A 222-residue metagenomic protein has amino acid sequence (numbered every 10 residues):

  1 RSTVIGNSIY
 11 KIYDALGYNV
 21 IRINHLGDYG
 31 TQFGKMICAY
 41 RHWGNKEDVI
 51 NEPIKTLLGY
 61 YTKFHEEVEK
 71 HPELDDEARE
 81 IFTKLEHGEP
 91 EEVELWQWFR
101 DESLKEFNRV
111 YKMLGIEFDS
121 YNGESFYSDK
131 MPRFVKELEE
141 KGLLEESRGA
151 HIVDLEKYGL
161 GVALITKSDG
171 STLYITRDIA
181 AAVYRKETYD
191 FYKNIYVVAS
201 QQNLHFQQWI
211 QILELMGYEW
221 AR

Functional and structural regions predicted by a protein language model:
R1-R222: NTP-dependent nucleotidyl-transfer catalytic core
